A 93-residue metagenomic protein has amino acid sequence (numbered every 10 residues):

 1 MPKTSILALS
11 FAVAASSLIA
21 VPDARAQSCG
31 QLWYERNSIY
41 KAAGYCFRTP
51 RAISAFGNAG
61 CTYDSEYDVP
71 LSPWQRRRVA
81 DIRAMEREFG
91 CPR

Functional and structural regions predicted by a protein language model:
M1-S10: Bacterial N-terminal signal peptides that target proteins for export
A8, A14-D23: C-terminal segment of classical bacterial N-terminal signal peptides
V13-A14, A42: Residue-level signal for pocket-adjacent positions within structured domains
A24-R93: Post-signal/leader-peptide non-cytosolic segments of secretory proteins
